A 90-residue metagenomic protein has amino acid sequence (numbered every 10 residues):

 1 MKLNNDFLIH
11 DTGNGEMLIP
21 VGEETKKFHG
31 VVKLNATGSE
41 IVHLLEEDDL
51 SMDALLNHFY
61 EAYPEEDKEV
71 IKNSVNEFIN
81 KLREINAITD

Functional and structural regions predicted by a protein language model:
M1-E47: Acidic, low-complexity/disordered tracts enriched in E/D and polar residues
G30-D90: Long, charge-rich, low-complexity alpha-helical segments
